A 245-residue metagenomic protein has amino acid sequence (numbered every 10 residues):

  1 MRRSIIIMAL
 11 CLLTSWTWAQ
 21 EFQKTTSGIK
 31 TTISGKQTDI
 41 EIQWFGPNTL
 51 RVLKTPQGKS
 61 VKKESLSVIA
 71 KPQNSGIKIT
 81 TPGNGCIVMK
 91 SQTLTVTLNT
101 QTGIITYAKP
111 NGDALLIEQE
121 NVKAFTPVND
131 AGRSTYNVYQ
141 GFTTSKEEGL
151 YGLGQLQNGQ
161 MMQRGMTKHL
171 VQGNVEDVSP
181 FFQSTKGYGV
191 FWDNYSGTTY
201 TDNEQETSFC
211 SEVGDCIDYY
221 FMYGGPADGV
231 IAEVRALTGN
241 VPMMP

Functional and structural regions predicted by a protein language model:
M1-Q23: Bacterial Sec-dependent N-terminal signal peptides
R2-S4, Q37, T135: Low-complexity, intrinsically disordered short peptide segments enriched in small/polar/basic residues
L12-T14, I40, Y188: Acidic, low-complexity intrinsically disordered regions
L13-A19, T26-G35, S65-S91, Q163-N174 (+1 more regions): Short, solvent-exposed secondary-structure boundary motifs
S15-T17, Q43, F191: Residues in intrinsically disordered, low-complexity segments of regulatory proteins
Q20-L50, P56-K59, V88-L94, Q101-G103: Mature N-terminal, pre-catalytic/accessory segment of carbohydrate-active enzymes
F22, Q43-I87, F125-P127: A low-complexity, Ser/Thr/Gly/Pro-enriched, surface-exposed linker/loop concept that marks segments flanking
P82-P245: Catalytic and substrate-binding clefts that recognize carbohydrates or anionic sugar/phosphate headgroups
